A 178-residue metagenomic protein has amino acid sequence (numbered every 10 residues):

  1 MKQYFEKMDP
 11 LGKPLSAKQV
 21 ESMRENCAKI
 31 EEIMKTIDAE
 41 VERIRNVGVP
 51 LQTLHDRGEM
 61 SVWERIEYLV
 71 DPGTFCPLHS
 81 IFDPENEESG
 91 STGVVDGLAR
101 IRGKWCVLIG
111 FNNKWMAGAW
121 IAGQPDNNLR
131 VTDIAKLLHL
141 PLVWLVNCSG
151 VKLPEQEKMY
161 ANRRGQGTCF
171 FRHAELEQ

Functional and structural regions predicted by a protein language model:
M1-Q178: Terminal-region recognition feature
